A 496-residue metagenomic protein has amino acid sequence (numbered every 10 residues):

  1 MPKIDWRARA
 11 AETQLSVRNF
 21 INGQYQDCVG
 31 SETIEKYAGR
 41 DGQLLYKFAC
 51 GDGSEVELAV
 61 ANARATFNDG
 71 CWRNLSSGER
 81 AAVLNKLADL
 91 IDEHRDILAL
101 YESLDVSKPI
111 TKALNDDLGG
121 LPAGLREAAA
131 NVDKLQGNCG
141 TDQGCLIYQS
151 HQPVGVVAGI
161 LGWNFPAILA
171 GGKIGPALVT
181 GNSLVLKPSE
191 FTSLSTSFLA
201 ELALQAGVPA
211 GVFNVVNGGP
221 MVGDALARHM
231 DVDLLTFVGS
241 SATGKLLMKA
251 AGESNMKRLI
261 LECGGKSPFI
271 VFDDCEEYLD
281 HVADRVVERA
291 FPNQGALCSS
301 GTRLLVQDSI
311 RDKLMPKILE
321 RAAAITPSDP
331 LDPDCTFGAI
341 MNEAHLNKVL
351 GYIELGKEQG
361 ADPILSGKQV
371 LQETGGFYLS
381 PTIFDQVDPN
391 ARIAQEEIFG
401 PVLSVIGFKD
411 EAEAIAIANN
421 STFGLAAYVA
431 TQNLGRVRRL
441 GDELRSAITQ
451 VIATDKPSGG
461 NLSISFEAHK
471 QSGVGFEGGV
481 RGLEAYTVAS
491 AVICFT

Functional and structural regions predicted by a protein language model:
M1-D41, T66, K368: Hydrophobic face of amphipathic alpha-helices that form TPR/SEL1-like repeat modules and related alpha-solenoid
G42, R80, E102, L125 (+9 more regions): Residue-level signal for inorganic ion chemistry
G42-L135: Glycine-rich loop-to-alpha-helix module at the N-terminal edge of alpha/beta enzyme cores
Q43-Y46, V232, E358, Q369-L371 (+1 more regions): Conserved C-terminal structural/oligomerization subdomain of aldehyde/semialdehyde dehydrogenase
L45-G51, N68-W72, G159, F269-V271 (+5 more regions): Short, well-ordered beta-strand elements within core beta-sheets of diverse protein domains
F67, C71, A88-R95, A99 (+18 more regions): Structural signal for hydrophobic packing residues in well-ordered secondary-structure cores of soluble enzyme domains
Q136-H281, F408: Rossmann-like NAD(P) dinucleotide-binding subdomain of oxidoreductase/dehydrogenase enzymes
L234, A242-D388: ALDH superfamily catalytic-core signature
